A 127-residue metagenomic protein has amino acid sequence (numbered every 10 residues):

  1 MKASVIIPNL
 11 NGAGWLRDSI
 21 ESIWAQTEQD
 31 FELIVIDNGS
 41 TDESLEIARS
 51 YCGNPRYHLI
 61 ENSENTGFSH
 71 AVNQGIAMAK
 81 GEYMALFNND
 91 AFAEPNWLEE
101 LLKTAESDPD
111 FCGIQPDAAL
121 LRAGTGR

Functional and structural regions predicted by a protein language model:
K2-S4, E32: Cell-envelope/extracellular polymer assembly enzymes that use nucleotide-activated donors
G12-A25: Short, well-formed alpha-helical segments that are part of the catalytic scaffolds of diverse glycosyltransferases
I20-E21, L45-E46, N73, G81 (+1 more regions): Short alpha-helix within the catalytic core of nucleotide-sugar-dependent glycosyltransferases
S22-E61: Acidic donor-binding segment of Leloir-type glycosyltransferases
N62-A79, N89: Glycine-rich, basic loop-to-helix element that forms the pyrophosphate-binding segment of sugar-nucleotide handling
T66, D90-F92, A118-L120: Acidic metal-phosphate-binding loop of nucleotide-sugar-dependent transferases
M84: Short aromatic/hydrophobic "clamp" motif used to bind/position activated sugar donors
N96-R127: Conserved donor NDP-sugar-binding/catalytic core segment of glycosyltransferases
